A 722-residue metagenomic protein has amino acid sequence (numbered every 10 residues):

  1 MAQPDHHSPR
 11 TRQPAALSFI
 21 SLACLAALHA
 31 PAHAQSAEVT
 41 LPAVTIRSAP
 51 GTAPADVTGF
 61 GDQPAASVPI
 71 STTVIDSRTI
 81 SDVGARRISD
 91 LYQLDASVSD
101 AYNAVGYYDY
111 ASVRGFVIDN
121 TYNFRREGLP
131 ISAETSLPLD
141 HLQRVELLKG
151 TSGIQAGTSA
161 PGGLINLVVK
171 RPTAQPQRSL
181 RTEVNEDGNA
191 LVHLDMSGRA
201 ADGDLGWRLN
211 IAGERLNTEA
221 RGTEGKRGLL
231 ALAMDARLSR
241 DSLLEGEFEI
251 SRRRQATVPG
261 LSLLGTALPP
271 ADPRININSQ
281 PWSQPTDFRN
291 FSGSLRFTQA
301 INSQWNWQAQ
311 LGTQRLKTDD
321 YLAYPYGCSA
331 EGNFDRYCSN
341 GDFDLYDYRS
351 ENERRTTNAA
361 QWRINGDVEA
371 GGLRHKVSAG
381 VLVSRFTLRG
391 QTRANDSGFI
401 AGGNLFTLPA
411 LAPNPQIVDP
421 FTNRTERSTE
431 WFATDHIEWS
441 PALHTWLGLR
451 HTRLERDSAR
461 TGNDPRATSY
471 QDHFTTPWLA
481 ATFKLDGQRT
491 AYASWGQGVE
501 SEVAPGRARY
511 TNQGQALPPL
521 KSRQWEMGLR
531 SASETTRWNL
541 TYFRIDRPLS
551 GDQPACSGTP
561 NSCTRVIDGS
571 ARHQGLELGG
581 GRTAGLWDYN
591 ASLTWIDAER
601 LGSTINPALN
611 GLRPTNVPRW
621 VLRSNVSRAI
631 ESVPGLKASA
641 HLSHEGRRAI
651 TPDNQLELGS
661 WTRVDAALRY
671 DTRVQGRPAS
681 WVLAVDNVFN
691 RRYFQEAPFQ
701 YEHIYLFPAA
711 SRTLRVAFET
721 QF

Functional and structural regions predicted by a protein language model:
L41-Q175, M527: Acidic, small-polar-rich N-terminal luminal/periplasmic segments of exported/outer-membrane proteins
D140-Q143, I154-L232, L238-S242, F291: Outer-membrane beta-barrel translocator/receptor signature
E214-T218, A231-A300, R315-R355, G398-P420 (+2 more regions): Acidic/polar loop-and-plug regions of large Gram-negative outer-membrane beta-barrel proteins
D235-R237, R355, R374-S378, L382-F386 (+3 more regions): Structural signature of Gram-negative outer-membrane beta-barrels, strongest in the C-terminal barrel of TonB-dependent
G293-L316, D344-R460, K484: Face-selective signature of the C-terminal outer-membrane beta-barrel domain
T298-G312, L316-Y324, K484, Y492 (+3 more regions): Membrane-embedded beta-barrel scaffold of Gram-negative outer-membrane proteins
E353, A493, P614-F722: Conserved C-terminal beta-signal and adjacent last beta-strands/turns of outer-membrane beta-barrel proteins
A442, Y542-D546, V566-P652, E719-Q721: Gram-negative outer-membrane beta-barrel transporters
